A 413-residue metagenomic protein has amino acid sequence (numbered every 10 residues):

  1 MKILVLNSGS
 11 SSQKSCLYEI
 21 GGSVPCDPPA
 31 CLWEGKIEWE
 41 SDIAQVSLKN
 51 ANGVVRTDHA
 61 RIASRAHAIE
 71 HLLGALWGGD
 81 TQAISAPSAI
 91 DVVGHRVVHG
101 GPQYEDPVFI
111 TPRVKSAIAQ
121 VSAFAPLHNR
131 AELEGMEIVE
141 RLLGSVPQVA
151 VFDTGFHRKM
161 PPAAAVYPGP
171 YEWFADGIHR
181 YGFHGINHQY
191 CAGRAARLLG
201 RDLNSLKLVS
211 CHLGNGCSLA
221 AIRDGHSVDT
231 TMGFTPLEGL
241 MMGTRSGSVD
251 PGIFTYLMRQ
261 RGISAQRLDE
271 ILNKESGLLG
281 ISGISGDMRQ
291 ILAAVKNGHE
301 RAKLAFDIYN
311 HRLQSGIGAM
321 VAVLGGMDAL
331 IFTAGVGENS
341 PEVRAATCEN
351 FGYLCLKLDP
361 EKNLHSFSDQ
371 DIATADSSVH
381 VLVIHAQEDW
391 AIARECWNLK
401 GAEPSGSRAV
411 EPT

Functional and structural regions predicted by a protein language model:
I3, S12-A63: Short glycine-rich, Thr/Ser-proximal phosphate-binding strand/loop in the N-terminal lobe of ATP-dependent enzymes
S8-G9, H95-H99, L213, M327 (+1 more regions): Glycine-rich beta-strand-to-loop/alpha-helix junction loops that act as flexible
A75-D91, L198-D202, I317-D328: Phosphate/pyrophosphate-binding loops at sites that engage ATP/ADP/AMP, CoA/4′-phosphopantetheine, polyphosphate
L76-H128, P147-V149, G155-V166: Short beta-strand-loop/turn "lid" adjacent to the catalytic site in phosphate-handling enzymes
F156-M258: Glycine-rich phosphate-binding loop of actin/hexokinase-like ATP-binding domains
R223, V228-S264, E270, A334-H365: Catalytic phosphate/nucleotide-handling subdomain of diverse soluble enzymes
E270, G277-I281, M288-V323: Adenine-nucleotide phosphate-binding core of ATP-dependent small-molecule kinases
K303, D307-V323, M327, I331 (+1 more regions): Internal helix-turn-beta structural module
